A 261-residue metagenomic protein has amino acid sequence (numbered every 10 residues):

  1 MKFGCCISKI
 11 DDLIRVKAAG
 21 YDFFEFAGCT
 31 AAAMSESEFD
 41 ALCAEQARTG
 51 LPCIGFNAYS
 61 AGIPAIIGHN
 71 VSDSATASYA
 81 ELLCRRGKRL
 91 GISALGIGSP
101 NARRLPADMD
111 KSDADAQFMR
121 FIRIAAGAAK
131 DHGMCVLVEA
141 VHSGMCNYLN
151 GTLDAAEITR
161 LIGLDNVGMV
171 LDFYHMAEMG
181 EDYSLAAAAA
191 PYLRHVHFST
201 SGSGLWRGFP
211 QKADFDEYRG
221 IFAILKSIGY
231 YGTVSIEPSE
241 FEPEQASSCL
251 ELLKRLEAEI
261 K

Functional and structural regions predicted by a protein language model:
M1-K2, K9-G20, A77, R85 (+4 more regions): Histidine-acidic metal/acid-base catalytic patches
K9-D11, G28-T30, Y59-G62, N101-R103 (+4 more regions): Active-site-proximal loop/turn and secondary-structure-junction residues that shape catalytic pockets, frequently
V16, F24, Q46, F56 (+7 more regions): Conserved, mostly hydrophobic/aromatic
E25-Q46, S99-M109: Glycine-rich, proline-tolerant flexible connector loops at the mouths of alpha/beta enzymes
E36-G50, S78-G91, R120-G127, E181-P191 (+1 more regions): Short amphipathic alpha-helices and their capping/turn segments at secondary-structure boundaries
C43-S60, Q117-A129, A156-L164, I221 (+1 more regions): Alpha-helix-loop-beta-strand connector modules within alpha/beta enzyme cores
G62-G68, R103-M109, G144-M145, E178-M179 (+1 more regions): A short acidic, helix-capping loop that chelates divalent metal ions and anchors anionic groups
H69-G168: Active-site acidic/histidine proton-transfer and metal-coordination neighborhood in alpha/beta enzyme cores
